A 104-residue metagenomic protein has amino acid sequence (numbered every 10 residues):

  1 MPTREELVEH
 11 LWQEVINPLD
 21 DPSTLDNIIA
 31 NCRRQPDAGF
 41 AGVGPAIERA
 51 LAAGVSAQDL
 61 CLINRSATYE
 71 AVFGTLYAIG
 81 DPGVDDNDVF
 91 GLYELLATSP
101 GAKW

Functional and structural regions predicted by a protein language model:
M1-A57, D81, D85-L92: N-terminal low-complexity, intrinsically disordered segments
E70-W104: Amphipathic alpha-helical binding modules
